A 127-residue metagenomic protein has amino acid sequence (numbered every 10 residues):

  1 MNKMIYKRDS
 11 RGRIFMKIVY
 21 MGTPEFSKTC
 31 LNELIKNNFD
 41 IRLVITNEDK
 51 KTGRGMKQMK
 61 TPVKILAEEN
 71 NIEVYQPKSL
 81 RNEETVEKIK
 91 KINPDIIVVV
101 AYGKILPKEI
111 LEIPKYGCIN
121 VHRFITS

Functional and structural regions predicted by a protein language model:
K3-S127: One-carbon transfer enzymes
